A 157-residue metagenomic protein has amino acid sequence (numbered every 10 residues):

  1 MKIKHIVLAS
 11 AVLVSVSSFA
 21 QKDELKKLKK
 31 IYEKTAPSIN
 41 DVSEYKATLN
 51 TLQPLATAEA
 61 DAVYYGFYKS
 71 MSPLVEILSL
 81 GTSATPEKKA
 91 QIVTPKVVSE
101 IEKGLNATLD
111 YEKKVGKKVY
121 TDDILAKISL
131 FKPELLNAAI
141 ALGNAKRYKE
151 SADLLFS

Functional and structural regions predicted by a protein language model:
M1-L28: Bacterial Sec-dependent N-terminal signal peptides
F19-K118, S129, A145: N-terminal leader/linker segments that initiate helical-solenoid repeat arrays
K22-E24, V97, K127-N137, E150 (+1 more regions): Generic helix N-cap/helix-start motif at coil->alpha-helix transitions
E76, A138-A141: Glycine-centered coil turns and helix-coil junctions that link the paired helices within alpha-helical repeat units
N144-E150: Secondary-structure boundary elements
